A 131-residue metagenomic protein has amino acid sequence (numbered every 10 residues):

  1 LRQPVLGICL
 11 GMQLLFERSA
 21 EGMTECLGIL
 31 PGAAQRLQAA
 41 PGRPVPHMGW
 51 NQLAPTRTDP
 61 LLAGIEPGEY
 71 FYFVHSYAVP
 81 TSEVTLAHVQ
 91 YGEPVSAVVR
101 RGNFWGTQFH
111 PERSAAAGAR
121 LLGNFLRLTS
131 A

Functional and structural regions predicted by a protein language model:
L1-M48, G123: Cysteine-nucleophile active-site neighborhood
A33-A131: Amide-donor transfer/coupling interface in amidating biosynthetic enzymes
